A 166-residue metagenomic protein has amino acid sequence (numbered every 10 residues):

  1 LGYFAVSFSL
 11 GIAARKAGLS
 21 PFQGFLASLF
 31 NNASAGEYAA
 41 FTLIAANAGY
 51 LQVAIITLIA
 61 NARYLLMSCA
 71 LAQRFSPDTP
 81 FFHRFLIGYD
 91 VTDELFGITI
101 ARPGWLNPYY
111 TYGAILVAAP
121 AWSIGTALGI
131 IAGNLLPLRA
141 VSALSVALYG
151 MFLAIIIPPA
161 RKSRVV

Functional and structural regions predicted by a protein language model:
L1-N31, T42-T57: Helix-loop-helix hairpins and the membrane-proximal interhelical loops of multi-pass alpha-helical transport proteins
Y3, N32-G36, G88-T92, A121-S123 (+1 more regions): Small-residue-rich segments of transmembrane alpha-helices in multi-pass membrane proteins, especially helix faces
F8-A13, A39, I98, S123 (+3 more regions): Alpha-helical transmembrane segments of multipass membrane proteins
I12, A40-A46, A70-Q73, G97-G104 (+1 more regions): Re-entrant/interfacial helical elements at transmembrane boundaries that shape and gate the permeation pathway
G24-A27, Y38, V53-A54, F85 (+2 more regions): Alpha-helical transmembrane segments and their helix-entry boundary regions
A54-S145: Helix-loop-helix junctions within the multi-pass membrane cores of secondary transporters/permeases
I157-V166: Membrane-helix interface "capping/anchor" motifs
